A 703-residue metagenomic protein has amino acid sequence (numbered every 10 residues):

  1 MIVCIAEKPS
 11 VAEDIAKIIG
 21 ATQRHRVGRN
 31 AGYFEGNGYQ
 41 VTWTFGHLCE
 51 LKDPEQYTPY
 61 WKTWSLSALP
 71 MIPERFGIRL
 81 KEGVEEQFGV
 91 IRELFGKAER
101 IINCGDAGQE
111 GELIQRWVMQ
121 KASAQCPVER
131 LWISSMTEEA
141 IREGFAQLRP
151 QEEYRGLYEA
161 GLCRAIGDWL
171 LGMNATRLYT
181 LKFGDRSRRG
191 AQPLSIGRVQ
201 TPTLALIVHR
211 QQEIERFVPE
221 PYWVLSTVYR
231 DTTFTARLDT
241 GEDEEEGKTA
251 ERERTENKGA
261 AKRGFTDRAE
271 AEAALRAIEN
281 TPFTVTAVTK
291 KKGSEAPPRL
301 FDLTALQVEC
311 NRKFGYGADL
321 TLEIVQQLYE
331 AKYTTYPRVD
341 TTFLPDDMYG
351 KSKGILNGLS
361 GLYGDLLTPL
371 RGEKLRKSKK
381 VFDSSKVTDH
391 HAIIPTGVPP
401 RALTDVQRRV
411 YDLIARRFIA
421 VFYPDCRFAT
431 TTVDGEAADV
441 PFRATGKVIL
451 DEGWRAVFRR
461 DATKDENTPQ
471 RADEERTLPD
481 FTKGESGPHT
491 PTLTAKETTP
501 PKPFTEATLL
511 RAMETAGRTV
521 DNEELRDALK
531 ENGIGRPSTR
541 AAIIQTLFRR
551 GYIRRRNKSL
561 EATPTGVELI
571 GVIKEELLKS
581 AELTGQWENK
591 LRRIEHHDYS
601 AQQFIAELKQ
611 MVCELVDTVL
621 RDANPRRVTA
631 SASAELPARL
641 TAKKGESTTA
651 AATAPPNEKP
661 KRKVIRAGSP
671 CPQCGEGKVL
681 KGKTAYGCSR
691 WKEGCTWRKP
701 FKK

Functional and structural regions predicted by a protein language model:
M1-M173, F265, G487, P500: Intrinsically disordered, low-complexity regulatory segments
I2-V3, V84, K121, I214-R216 (+5 more regions): Basic, low-complexity terminal or inter-domain segments flanking catalytic cores
F76-I101, L206-I207, E309-C310, L413-I419 (+1 more regions): Phosphate-interacting basic helix/loop segments used at nucleotide- and nucleic-acid interfaces
G83, G96-K97, A140-Y229, K290-S294: C-terminal or mid-to-C-terminal helical accessory/interaction module adjacent to the motor/catalytic core
D106, K313-G317: A conserved hydrophobic secondary-structure block that centers on an alpha-helix together with its immediately flanking
E152, R254-R299: Metal- or metallocofactor-binding catalytic centers and their adjacent structured scaffolds across diverse enzyme
R186-S195, I207-T266, K313: C-terminal helical "lid" subdomain and adjoining coupling/linker elements of P-loop NTPases
